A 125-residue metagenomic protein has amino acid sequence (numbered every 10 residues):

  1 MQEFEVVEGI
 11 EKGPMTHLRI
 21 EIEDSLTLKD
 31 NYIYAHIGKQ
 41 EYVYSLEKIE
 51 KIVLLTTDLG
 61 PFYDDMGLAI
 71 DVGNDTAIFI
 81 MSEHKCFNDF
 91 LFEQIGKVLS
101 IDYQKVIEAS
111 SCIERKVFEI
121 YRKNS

Functional and structural regions predicted by a protein language model:
M1-L28: Anionic N-terminal interaction surfaces
G9-K12, T16, Y32-A35, N74 (+1 more regions): A near-ubiquitous, low-amplitude feature marking generic local secondary-structure context
L18-I20, S25, K29-T57: Phosphoinositide-binding peripheral membrane targeting modules
E50-S125: Acidic, Ser/Thr- and proline-rich intrinsically disordered linker/docking segments of eukaryotic scaffolds
